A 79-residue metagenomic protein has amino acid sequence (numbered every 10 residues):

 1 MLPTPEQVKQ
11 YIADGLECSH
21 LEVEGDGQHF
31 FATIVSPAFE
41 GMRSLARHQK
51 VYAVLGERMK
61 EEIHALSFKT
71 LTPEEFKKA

Functional and structural regions predicted by a protein language model:
M1-Q28: N-terminal first-folded block
E24, T33-V35, K69-L71: Solvent-exposed beta-strand sheet faces enriched in polar/charged residues
G27, A46, E61-I63: Short connector loops at helix/strand junctions that flank enzyme active sites, especially segments positioning acidic
Q28, P37-F39, P73: Residue-level signature for short turns and capping positions that connect secondary-structure elements
H29-T33, K77: Short, charge-patterned binding micro-sites
I34-A46: A short interface-forming secondary-structure element
A53-A79: C-terminal structural segments of small proteins and small subunits
